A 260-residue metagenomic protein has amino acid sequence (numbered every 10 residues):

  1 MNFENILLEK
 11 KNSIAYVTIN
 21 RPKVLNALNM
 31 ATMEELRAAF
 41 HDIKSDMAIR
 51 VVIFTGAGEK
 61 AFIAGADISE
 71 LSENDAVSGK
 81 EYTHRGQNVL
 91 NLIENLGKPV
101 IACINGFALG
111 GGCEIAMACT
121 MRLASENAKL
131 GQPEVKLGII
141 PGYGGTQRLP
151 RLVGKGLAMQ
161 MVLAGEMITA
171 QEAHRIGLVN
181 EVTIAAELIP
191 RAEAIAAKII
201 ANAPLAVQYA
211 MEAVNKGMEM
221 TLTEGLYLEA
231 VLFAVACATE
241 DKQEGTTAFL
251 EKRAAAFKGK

Functional and structural regions predicted by a protein language model:
M1-F3, T247-K260: Terminal low-complexity tails and localization/encapsulation signals of metabolic enzymes
M1-T55, V77, H84, N91: Conserved CoA-thioester-binding segment of acyl-CoA-metabolizing enzymes
P22, L123-A128, V179-Y227, V231-E240 (+1 more regions): C-terminal long alpha-helix characteristic of the crotonase
S45, G56-L92, A108, T221: Glycine- (often His-adjacent) and acidic-residue-rich active-site loop that binds/positions the CoA thioester
V89-G97, C103, L109-L163, I176 (+1 more regions): CoA-thioester-processing core
M121, Q160, A164-E166, E172 (+3 more regions): Well-ordered beta-strand positions
